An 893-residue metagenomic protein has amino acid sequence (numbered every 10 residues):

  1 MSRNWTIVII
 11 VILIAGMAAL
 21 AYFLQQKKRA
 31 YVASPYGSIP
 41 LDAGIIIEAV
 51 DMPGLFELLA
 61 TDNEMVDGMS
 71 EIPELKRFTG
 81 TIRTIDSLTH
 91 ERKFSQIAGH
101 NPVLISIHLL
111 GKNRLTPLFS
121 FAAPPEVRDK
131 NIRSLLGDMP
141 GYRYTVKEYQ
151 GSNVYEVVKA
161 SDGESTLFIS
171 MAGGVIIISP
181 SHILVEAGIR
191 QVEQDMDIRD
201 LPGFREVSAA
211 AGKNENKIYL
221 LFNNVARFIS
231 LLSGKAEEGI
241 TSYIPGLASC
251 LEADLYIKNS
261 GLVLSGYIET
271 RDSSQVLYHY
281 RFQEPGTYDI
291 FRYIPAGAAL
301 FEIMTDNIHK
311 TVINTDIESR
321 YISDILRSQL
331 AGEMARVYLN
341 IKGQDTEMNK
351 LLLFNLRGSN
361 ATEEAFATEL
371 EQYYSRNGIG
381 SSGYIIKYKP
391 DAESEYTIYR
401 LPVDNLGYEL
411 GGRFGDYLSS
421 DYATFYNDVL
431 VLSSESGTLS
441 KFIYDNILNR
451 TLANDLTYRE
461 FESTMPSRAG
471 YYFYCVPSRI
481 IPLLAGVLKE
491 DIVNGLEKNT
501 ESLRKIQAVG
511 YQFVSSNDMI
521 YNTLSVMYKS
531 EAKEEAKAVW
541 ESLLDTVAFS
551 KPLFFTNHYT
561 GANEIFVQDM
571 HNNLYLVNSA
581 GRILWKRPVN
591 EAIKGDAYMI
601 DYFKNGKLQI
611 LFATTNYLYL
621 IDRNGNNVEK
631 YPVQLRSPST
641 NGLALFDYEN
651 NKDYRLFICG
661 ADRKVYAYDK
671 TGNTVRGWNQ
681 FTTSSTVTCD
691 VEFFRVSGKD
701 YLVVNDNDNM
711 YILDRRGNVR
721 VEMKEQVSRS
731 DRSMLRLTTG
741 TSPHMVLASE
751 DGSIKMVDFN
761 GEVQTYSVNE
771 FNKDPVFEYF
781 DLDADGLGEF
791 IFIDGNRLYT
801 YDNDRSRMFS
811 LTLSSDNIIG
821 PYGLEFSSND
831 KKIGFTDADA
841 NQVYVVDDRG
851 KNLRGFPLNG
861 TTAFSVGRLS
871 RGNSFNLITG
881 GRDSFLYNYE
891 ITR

Functional and structural regions predicted by a protein language model:
M1-T6, T546: Positively charged n-region of N-terminal signal peptides that target proteins for export
N4-I7, I14-R143, K147-E156, R205-L247 (+2 more regions): Structural boundary/hinge residues at secondary-structure and domain interfaces
D42-G44, N101-P102, R114-L118, S165-L167 (+13 more regions): Short, surface-exposed beta-edge/turn micro-motifs
I45-I47, P117-F121, I177, I218 (+21 more regions): One face of beta-strands
N63-N101, D138-N259, T287-Y288, I379-V509: An internal, short helix-loop-strand segment that often contains or flanks glycine-aspartate motifs
P180-L184, V225-R227, E269-S273, N307 (+7 more regions): Hydrophobic lipid-interacting interfaces of membrane-associated proteins
G188, D195, D421-A423, D445 (+4 more regions): Extracytoplasmic/lumenal domain signature
K505-M527: C-terminal regions of mature proteins
